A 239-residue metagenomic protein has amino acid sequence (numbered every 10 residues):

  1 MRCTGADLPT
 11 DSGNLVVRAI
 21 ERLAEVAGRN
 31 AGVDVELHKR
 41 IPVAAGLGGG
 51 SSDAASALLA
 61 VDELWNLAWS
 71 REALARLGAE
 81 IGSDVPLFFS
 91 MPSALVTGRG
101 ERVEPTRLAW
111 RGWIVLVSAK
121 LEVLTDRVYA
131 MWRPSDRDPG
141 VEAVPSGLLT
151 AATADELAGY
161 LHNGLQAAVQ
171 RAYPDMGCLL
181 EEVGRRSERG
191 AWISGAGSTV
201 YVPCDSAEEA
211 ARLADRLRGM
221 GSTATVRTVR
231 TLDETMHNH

Functional and structural regions predicted by a protein language model:
M1-A44, R230-H237: N-terminal beta-alpha supersecondary unit
M1-P9, A57, A79, T153-H162: Short, basic/glycine-rich phosphate-binding loops at helix/coil junctions that contact nucleotide phosphates
V16, A45-R71, L87: DPxDG-like acidic metal-binding loop motif
E25-E36, A60-I81, S206-G219: Phosphate-handling active-site elements
F89-G190, D205-H239: Conserved, helical-rich catalytic subdomain that frames metal- and/or nucleotide-binding sites in enzyme alpha/beta
S198-T199: Conserved glycine-rich beta-strand-loop-beta hairpin in the small C-terminal domain of fold type I
